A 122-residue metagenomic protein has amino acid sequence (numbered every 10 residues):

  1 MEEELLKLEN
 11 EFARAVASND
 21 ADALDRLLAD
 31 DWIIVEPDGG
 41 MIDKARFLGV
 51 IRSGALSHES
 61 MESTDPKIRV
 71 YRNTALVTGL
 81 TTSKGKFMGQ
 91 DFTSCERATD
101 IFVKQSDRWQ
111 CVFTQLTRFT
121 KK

Functional and structural regions predicted by a protein language model:
M1-K122: A beta-strand edge to alpha-helix "cap/lid" segment located at domain peripheries
